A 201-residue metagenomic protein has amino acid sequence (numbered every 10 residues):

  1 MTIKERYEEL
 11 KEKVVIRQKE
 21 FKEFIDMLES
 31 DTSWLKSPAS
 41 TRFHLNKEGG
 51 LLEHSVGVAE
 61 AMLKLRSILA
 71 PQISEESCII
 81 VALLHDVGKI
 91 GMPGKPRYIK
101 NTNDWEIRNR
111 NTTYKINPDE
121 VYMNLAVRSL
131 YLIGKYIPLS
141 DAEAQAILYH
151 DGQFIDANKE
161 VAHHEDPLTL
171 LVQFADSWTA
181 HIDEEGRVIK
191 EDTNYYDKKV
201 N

Functional and structural regions predicted by a protein language model:
M1-S37: Non-catalytic interface/linker regions that flank or bridge core catalytic/transmembrane domains
T2, K199-N201: Terminal helices and disordered tails flanking the catalytic cores of nucleotide-processing hydrolases
F24-D31, H44-V56: All-alpha helical catalytic cores of prenyl diphosphate-utilizing isoprenoid enzymes
A39-L45, E53, E60, L65 (+1 more regions): Divalent metal-dependent catalytic cores for phosphoryl transfer on phosphate-bearing substrates
